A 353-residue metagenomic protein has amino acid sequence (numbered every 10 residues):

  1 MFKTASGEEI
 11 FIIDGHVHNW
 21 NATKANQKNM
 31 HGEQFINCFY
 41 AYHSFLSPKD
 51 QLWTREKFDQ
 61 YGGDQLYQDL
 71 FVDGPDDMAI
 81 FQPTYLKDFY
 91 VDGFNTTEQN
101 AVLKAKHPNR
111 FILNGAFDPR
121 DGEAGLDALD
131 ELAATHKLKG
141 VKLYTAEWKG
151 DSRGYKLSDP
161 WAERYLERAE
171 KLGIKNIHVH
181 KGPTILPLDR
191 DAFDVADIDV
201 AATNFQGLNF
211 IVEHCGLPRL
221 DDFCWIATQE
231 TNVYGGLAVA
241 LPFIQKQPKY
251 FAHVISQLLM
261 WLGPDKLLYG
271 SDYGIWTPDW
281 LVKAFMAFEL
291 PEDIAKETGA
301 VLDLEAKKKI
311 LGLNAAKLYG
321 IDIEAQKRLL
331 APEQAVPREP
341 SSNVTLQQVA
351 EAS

Functional and structural regions predicted by a protein language model:
M1-G15, N21-L70, D127-E131, W261-K266 (+1 more regions): Mid-to-C-terminal alpha-helical segments outside catalytic/metal-binding sites
H16, K104, L113, L132 (+8 more regions): Conserved, mostly hydrophobic/aromatic
H16-A22, H180, H214: Histidine-centered divalent metal-coordination motifs
N19-W20, P183, L217, I275: Short active-site segment of divalent metal-dependent hydrolases/proteases that encodes the spacing between
T23-N29, G93-F94, L126-A128, R153-Y155 (+5 more regions): Short aromatic-enriched loop/helix-cap "lid" or pocket-rim segments at secondary-structure transitions that line
K28, K139-G140, G154-Y269, I294-V301 (+2 more regions): Catalytic pocket-lining loop regions of alpha/beta-barrel enzymes, especially the amidohydrolase/enolase/GH5 lineages
Y61-Q68, T96-A101, G125-L129, V195-I198 (+2 more regions): Alpha-helical scaffolding within the catalytic cores of extracellular/periplasmic polymer-degrading hydrolases
M78-I80, Y85-A192: Active-site gating/metal-coordination segments in enzymes
